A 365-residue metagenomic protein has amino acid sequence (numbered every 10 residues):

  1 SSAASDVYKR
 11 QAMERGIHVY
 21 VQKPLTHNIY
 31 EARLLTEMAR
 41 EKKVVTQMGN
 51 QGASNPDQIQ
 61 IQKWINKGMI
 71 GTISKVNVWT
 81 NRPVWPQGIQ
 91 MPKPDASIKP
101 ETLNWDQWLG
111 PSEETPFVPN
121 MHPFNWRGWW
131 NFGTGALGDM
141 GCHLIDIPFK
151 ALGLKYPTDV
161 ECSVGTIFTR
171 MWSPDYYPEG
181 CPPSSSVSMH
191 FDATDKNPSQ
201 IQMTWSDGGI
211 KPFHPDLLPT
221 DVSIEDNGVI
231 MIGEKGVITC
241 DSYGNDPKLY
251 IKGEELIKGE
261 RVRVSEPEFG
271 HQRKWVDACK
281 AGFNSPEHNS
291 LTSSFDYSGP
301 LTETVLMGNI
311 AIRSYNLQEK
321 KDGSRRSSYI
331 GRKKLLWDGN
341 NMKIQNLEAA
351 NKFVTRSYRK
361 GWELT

Functional and structural regions predicted by a protein language model:
S1-Y8: Short, small-residue-biased leader/transition segments that mark boundaries at the very start of proteins
A3, Y30, L34, G270-K274: Generic alpha-helical secondary structure signal
K9-R10, E31-A32, Q58-I59, P86-M91 (+2 more regions): Short, solvent-exposed loop/turn and secondary-structure capping segments
K9-S54, G68, R332: Beta-strand-loop-alpha-helix segment that lines the small-molecule cofactor/substrate pocket of alpha/beta enzymes
Q22-P24, G49-Q51, V78-N81, S163 (+1 more regions): Active-site-proximal beta-strand/loop segments in catalytic clefts of secreted hydrolases
L35-M38, W64-K67, W79, P111 (+2 more regions): Structured segments of extracytoplasmic/periplasmic soluble domains in secreted or envelope-associated proteins
D57-N104, W108: Rossmann-like NAD(P)H-binding beta-loop-alpha module
A96-S97, E101-N284, L291-S294, P300-F353 (+1 more regions): Glycine-rich, aromatic-lined ligand/substrate-binding cores of catalytic and carbohydrate-binding domains
